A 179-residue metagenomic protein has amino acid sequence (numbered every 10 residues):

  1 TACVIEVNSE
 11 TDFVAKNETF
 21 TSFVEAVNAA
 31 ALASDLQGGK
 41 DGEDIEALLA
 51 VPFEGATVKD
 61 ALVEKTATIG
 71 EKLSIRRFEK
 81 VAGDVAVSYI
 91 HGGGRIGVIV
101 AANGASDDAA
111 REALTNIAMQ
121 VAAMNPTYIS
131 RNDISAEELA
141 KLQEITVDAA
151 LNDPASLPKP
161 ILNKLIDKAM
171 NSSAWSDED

Functional and structural regions predicted by a protein language model:
T1-D179: N-terminal assembly/interaction segments in proteins that build large macromolecular machines
